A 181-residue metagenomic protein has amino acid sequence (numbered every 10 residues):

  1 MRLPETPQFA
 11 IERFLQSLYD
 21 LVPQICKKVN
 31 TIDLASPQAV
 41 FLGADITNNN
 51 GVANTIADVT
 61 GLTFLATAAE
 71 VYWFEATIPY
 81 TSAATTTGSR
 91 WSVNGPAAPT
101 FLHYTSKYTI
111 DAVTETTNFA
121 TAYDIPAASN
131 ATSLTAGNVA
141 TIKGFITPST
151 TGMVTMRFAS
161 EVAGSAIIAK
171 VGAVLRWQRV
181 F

Functional and structural regions predicted by a protein language model:
M1-L34, V59-A66, I167-I168: Extracellular "spike/adhesin" assembly and maturation modules and analogous cytosolic coiled-coil scaffolds
D20-I56, T100, G164-A169, V174-F181: Glycine-rich, low-complexity segments
F41-G43, S82-T147, Q178-F181: Terminal beta-strand-rich extracellular "head" domains that mediate receptor/glycan or other ligand binding
T55-S89: N-terminal onset of structured domains
F64-L65, F74-A76, S89-N94, H103-S106 (+1 more regions): Beta-strand-rich, repetitive solenoid scaffolds
T67-V71, G137-V139, S149-T151, K170-L175: Tight coil/turn sites that cap or link beta-strands
Y72, F145-S160: Noncatalytic modules at the cell exterior or secretory-pathway interfaces, chiefly beta-strand-rich lectin/adhesion
Y80-T81, S160-V162: Short, surface-exposed beta-strand-loop junctions and turns on beta-sheet-rich folds
